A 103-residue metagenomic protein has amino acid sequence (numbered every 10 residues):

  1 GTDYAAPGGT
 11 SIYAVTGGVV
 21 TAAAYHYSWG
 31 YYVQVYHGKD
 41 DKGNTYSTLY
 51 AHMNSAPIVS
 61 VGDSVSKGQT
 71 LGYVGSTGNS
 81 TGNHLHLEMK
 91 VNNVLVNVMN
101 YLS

Functional and structural regions predicted by a protein language model:
G1-V15, H37, V91: Short glycine/threonine/proline-enriched tight-turn/helix- or strand-capping micro-motif at secondary-structure
D3-Y4, N54, N79: Short loop/turn motifs at secondary-structure junctions and domain boundaries
A6, A56-V59: Short alpha-helix capping/helix-loop boundary micro-motifs
S11, S47-Y50, S64, L95: Well-ordered beta-strand positions in beta-sheet-rich domains
S11-A22, I58-V74: Short, well-structured beta-strand-loop connectors
V15-S55, N83-M89: Zn2+-dependent peptidoglycan hydrolase active-site motif and core
Y31-Y36, V61-S103: Conserved, short, structured surface segments that act as functional micro-motifs
